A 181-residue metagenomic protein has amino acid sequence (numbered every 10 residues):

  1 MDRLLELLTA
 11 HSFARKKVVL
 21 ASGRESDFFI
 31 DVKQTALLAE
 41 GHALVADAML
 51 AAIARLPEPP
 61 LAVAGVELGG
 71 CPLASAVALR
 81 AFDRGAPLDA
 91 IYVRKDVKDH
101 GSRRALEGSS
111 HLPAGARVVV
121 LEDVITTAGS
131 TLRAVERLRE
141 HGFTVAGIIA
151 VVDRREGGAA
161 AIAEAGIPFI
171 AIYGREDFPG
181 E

Functional and structural regions predicted by a protein language model:
M1-L7, E136-E181: PRPP-dependent phosphoribosyltransferase catalytic core
M1-P57: Active-site-facing substrate-recognition patch
S22, S109-A114, E140-G142, A161-I162: Solvent-exposed alpha-helices and their adjacent loops that cap or buttress functional pockets in soluble metabolic
M49-L61, V135, R139-G142: Phosphate/pyrophosphate-binding loops at sites that engage ATP/ADP/AMP, CoA/4′-phosphopantetheine, polyphosphate
E58-G69, I149: Short glycine-rich phosphate-binding loop at a beta-alpha junction
L61, A116, A146: Conserved acidic residues
S75-V119, G129-L132: Short, glycine/charge-rich flexible loops or terminal/linker lids adjacent to PRPP-binding catalytic cores
E122-V135, G157-G158: Acidic, divalent-metal-coordinating active-site segment for phosphoryl/phosphodiester hydrolysis, typified by short
